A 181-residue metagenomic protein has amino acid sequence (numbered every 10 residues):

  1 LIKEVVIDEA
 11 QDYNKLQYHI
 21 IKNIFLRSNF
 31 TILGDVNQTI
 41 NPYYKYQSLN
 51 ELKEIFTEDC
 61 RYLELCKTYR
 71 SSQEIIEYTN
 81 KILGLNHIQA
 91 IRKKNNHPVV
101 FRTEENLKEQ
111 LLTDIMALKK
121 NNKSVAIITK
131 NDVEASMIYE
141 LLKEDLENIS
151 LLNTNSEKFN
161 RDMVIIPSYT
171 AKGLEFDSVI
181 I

Functional and structural regions predicted by a protein language model:
E4, Q11-I181: Conserved helicase motor core of SF1/SF2 NTP-dependent helicases
